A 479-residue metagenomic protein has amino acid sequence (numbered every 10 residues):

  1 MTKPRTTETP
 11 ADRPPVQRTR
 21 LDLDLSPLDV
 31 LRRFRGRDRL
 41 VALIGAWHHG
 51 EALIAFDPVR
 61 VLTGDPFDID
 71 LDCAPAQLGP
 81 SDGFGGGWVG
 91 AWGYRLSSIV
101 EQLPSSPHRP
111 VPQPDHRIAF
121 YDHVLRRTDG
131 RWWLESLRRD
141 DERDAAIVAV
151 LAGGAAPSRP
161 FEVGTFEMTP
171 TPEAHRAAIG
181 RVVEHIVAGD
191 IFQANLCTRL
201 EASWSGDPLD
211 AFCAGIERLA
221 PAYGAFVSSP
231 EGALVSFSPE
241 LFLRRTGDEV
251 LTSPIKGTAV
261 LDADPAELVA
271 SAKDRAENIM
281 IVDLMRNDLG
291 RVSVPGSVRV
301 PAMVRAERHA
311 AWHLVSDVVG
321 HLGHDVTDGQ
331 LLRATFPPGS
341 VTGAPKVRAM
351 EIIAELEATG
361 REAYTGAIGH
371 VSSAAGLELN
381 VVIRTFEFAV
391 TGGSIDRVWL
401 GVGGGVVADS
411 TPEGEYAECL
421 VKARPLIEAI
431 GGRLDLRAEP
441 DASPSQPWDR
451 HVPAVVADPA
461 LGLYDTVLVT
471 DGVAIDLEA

Functional and structural regions predicted by a protein language model:
T2-I475, A479: Extended alpha-helical targeting/anchoring segments, especially N-terminal organellar/secretory targeting helices
